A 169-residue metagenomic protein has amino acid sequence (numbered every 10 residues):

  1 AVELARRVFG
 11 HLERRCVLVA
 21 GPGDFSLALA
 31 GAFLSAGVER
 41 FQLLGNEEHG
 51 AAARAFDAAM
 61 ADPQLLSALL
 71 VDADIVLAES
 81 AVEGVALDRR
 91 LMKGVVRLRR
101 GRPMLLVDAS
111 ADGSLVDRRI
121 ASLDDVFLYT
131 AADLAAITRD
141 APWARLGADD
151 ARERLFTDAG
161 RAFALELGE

Functional and structural regions predicted by a protein language model:
A1-L34, V38-E47: Glycine-rich adenosine-cofactor-binding loop
L12, A36-V38, A55, G101 (+1 more regions): Short, well-ordered coil/turn elements that cap or connect secondary structure elements
D24, E48, V82-E83, A111-D112 (+1 more regions): Short, glycine-/Ser/Thr-/acidic-enriched flexible segments
A30-G31, A55, D88-M92, D117-A121: Short amphipathic alpha-helical segments
A52-A59: Short, conserved SAM-binding/catalytic segment of Class I S-adenosyl-L-methionine-dependent methyltransferases
A59-L65, Y129: Short acidic-hydrophobic, aromatic-tinged amphipathic segments that line or gate anion-handling sites
P63-M92, R97-V107, A111-D112: Rossmann-like NAD(P)-binding element
K93-E169: Adenosine-phosphate binding glycine-rich loop
